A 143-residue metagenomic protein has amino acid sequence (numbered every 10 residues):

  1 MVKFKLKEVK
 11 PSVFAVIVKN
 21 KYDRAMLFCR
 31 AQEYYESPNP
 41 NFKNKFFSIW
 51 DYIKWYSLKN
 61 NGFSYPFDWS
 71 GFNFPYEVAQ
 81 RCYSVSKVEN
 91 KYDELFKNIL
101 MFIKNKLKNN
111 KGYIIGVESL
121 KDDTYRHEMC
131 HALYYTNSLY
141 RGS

Functional and structural regions predicted by a protein language model:
M1-G112: A metal-dependent hydrolase signature that marks the N-terminal structural subdomain at the beginning of catalytic folds
Y22-D23, L120-K121, L139-Y140: Short, solvent-exposed loop/turn segments at secondary-structure junctions
K111-R126: Short pre-active-site segment immediately N-terminal to the catalytic Zn-binding motif
D123-T136: Active-site recognition of the HExxH zinc-binding catalytic motif
Y135-S143: Post-HExxH zinc-binding segment in Zn-dependent metallohydrolases
